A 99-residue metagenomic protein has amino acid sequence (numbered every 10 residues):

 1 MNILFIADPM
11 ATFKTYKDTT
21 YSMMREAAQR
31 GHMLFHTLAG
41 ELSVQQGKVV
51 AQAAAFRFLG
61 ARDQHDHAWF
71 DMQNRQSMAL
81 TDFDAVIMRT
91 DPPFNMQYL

Functional and structural regions predicted by a protein language model:
M1-L99: ATP-binding N-terminal substructure of ATP-dependent carboxylate-amine bond-forming enzymes
